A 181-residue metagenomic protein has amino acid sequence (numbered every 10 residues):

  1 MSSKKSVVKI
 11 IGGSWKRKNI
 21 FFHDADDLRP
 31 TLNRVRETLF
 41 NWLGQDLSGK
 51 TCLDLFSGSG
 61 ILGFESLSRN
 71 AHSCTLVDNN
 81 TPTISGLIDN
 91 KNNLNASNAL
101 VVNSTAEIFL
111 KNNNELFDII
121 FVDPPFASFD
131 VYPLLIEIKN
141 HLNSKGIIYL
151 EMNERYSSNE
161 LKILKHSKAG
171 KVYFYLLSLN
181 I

Functional and structural regions predicted by a protein language model:
M1-I181: Class I S-adenosyl-L-methionine-dependent methyltransferase catalytic core
